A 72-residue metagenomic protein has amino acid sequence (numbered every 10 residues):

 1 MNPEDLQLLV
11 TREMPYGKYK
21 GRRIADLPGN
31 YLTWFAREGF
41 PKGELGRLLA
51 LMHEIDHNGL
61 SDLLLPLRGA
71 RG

Functional and structural regions predicted by a protein language model:
M1-G72: DEDD superfamily 3′-5′ metal-dependent exonuclease/proofreading module
